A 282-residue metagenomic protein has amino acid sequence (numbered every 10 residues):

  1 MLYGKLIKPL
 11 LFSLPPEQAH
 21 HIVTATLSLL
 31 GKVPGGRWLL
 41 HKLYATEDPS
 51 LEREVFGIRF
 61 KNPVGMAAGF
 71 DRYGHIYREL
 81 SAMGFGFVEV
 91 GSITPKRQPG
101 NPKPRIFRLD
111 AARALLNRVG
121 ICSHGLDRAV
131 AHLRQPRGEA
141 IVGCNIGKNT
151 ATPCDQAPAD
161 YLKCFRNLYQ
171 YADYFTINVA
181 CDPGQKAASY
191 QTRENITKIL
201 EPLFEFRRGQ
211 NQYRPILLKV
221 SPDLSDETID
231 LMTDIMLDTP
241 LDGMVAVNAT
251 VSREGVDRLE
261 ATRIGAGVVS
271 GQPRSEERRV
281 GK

Functional and structural regions predicted by a protein language model:
M1, W38-G65, R128-G138, N211: N-terminal amphipathic alpha-helix/helix-capping segment at the start of soluble metabolic enzymes
L2-R53, A114-C122, L126-D127: An N-cap/entry alpha-helix motif that binds or orients negatively charged groups
P15, P99-P104, A188-S189, V256-L259: Short secondary-structure transition/capping segments
G57-D71, H75-P95: Active-site cofactor/substrate anionic-group-binding motifs, chiefly glycine- and Lys/Arg-rich phosphate-binding loops
F60, A68-F70, S81, V119-P273: Conserved alpha/beta-domain cores
I76-L80, Q98-R105, C154-A157: Short, conserved acidic/polar surface loops in the N-terminal third of protein domains
G91-A140: A gly/proline- and charged-residue-enriched helix-loop-helix capping module
E277-K282: Conserved small/polar residues in nucleotide/adenosyl-binding loops
